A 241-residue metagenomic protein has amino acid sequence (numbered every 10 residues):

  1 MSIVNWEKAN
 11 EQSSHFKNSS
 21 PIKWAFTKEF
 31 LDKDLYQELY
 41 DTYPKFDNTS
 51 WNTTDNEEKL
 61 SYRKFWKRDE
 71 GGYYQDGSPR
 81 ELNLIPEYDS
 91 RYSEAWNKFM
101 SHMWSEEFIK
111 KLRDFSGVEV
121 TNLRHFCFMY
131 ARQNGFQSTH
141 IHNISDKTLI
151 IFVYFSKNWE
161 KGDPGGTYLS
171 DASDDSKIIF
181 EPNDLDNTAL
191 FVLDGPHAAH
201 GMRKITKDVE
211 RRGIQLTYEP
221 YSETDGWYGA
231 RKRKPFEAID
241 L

Functional and structural regions predicted by a protein language model:
M1-S20, G229-L241: Fe(II)/2-oxoglutarate
I3, T54-D89, F99, R113-F115 (+6 more regions): N-acyltransferase acceptor-side catalytic subdomain
V4, S14-K111: Non-heme Fe(II)/2-oxoglutarate
D32, Y36, W96, S105-I109 (+5 more regions): A structural signal for well-ordered alpha-helical scaffolds and beta->alpha junctions
S101, D114-V120, H140-S145, W159: Short, conserved, surface-exposed binding loops centered on an aromatic residue
G117-C127, D163-P164: A short coil-to-beta-strand element that immediately follows conserved catalytic motifs
M129, G135, T139-K147, Y154-L241: Catalytic core of Fe(II)/2-oxoglutarate
